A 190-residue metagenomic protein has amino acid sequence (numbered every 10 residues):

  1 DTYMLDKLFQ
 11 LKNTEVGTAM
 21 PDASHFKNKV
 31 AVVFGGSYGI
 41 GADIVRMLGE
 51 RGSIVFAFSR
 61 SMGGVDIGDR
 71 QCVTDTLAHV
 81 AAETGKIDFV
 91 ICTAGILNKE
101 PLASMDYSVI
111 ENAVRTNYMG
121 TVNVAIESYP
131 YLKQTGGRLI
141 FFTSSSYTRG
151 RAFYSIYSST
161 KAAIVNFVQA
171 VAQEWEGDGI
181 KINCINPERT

Functional and structural regions predicted by a protein language model:
S37, V45: N-terminal Rossmann NAD(P)H-binding glycine-rich loop of SDR-like oxidoreductase domains
T93-N98: Conserved NAD(P)H cofactor-binding loop of Rossmann-fold oxidoreductase domains
P101-L102, D106-V114: Substrate-binding pocket helix/loop in short-chain dehydrogenase/reductase
M105, G150-S158, A170: Active-site loop-to-helix junction immediately N-terminal to the catalytic Tyr of the SDR YXXXK motif in Rossmann-fold
A125, T160: Active-site helix of classical SDR
P130, Q173-E174: Alpha-helical segment proximal to the catalytic Tyr-Lys
S144: Residue(s) in the substrate-gating loop at a strand-loop-helix junction that position the organic substrate next
